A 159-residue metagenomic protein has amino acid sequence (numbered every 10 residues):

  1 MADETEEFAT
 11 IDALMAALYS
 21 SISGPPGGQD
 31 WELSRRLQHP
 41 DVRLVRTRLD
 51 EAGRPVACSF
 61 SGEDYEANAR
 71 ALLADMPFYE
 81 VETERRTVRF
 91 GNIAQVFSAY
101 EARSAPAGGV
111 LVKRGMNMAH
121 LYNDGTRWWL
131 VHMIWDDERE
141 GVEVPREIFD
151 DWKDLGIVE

Functional and structural regions predicted by a protein language model:
M1-P40, D150-K153, I157-E159: Short, low-complexity N-terminal intrinsically disordered segments enriched in polar/charged residues
I22, Q38, Y100-A102, I134-D137: Short beta-strand segments enriched in hydrophobic/aromatic residues within well-folded beta-rich domains
P26-G28, E51-G53, P106-V110, R127: Short, solvent-exposed loop/turn segments that connect beta-strands within catalytic domains and beta-strand-rich
R43-L44, R48-A107, I157-V158: Surface-exposed, charged secondary-structure patches
P55-C58, A107-V110, R139-I148: A short, polar/proline- and glycine-enriched secondary-structure boundary/capping micro-motif
E80-T83, L111-M118: Short, surface-exposed coil-to-beta transition loops
R114-V144: Short beta-strand edge/turn micro-motifs at domain boundaries
